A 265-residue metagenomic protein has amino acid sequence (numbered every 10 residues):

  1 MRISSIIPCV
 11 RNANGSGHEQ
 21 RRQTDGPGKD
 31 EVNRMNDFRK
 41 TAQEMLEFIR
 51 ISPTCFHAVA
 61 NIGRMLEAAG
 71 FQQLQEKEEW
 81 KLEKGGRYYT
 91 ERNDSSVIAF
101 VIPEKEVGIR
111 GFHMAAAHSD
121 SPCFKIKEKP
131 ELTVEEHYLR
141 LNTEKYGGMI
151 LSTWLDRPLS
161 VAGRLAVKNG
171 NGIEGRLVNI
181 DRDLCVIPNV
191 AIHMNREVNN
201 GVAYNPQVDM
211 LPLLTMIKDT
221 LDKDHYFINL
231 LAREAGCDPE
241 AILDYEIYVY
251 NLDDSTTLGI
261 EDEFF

Functional and structural regions predicted by a protein language model:
I3, I7-C9, N14, E19 (+1 more regions): N-terminal hydrophobic/helix-forming segments and targeting peptides
